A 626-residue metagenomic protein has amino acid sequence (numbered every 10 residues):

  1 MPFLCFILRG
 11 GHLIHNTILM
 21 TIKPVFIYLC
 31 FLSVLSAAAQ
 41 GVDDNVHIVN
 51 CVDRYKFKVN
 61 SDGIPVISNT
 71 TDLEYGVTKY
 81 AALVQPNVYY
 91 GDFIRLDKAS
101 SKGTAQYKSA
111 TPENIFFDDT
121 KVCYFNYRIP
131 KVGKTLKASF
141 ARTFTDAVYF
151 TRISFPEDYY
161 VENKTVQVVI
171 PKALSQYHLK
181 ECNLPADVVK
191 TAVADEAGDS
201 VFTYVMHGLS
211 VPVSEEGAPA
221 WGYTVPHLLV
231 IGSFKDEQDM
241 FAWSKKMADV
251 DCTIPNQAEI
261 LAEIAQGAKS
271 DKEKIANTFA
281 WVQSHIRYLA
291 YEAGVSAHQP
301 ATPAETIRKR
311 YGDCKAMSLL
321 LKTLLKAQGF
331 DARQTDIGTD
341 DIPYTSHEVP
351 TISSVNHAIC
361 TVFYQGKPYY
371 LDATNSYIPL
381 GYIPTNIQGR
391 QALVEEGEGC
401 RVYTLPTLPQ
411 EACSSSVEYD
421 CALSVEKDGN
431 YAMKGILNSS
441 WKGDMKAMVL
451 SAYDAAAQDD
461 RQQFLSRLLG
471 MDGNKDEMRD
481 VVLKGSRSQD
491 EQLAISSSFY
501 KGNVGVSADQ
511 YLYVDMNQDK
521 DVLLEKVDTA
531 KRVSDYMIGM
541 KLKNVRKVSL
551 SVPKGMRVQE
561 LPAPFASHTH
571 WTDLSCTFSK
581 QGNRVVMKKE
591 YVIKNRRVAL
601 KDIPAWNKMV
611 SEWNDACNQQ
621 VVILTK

Functional and structural regions predicted by a protein language model:
M1-V42: Bacterial Sec-dependent N-terminal signal peptides
I22, G198-V213, Q238-D249: N-terminal capping/interface segment
A39-S233, I254-A258, L319-K322, K326-E491 (+3 more regions): Beta-strand-rich, non-transmembrane domain signature
N126-I129, P156, A268, A304 (+3 more regions): Short, charged/polar micro-motifs that form catalytic or ligand-binding hotspots
A186-V188, Y288, I387, G555-V558: Short glycine-aromatic motifs
E237-K309, Q328, N356: Secondary-structure boundary elements
L465-K626: A carboxyl-terminal module marker
